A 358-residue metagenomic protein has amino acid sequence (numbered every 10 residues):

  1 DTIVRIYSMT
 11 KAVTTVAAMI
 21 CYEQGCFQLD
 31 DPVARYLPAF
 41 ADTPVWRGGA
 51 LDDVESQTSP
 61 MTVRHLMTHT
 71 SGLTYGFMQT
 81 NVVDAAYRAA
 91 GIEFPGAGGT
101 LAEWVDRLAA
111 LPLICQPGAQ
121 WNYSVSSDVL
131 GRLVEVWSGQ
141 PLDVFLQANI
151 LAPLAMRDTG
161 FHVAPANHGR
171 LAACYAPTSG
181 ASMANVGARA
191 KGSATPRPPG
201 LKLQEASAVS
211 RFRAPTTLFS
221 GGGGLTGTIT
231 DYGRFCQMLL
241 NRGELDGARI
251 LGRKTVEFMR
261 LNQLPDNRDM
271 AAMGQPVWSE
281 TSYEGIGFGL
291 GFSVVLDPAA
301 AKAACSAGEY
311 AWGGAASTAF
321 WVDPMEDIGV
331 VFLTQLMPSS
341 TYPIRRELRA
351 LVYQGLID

Functional and structural regions predicted by a protein language model:
D1-I6, C26-Q28, D42-D52, Y342 (+1 more regions): Short, conserved catalytic-motif segment at the N-terminal edge
R5-V33, L37, A41, S127-E135 (+2 more regions): Active-site SXXK
A18, L146-N149, L348: Structural preference for long, well-ordered alpha-helical segments in enzyme cores
T43-A304: Short, surface-exposed loop or secondary-structure junction motifs that flank catalytic or metal-binding residues
E309, A316-M325: Short, surface-exposed beta-strand/loop micro-motifs that present aromatic residues
F320-W321, D327-L336: Short, well-ordered beta-strand elements
Q335-D358: Generic C-terminus detector
